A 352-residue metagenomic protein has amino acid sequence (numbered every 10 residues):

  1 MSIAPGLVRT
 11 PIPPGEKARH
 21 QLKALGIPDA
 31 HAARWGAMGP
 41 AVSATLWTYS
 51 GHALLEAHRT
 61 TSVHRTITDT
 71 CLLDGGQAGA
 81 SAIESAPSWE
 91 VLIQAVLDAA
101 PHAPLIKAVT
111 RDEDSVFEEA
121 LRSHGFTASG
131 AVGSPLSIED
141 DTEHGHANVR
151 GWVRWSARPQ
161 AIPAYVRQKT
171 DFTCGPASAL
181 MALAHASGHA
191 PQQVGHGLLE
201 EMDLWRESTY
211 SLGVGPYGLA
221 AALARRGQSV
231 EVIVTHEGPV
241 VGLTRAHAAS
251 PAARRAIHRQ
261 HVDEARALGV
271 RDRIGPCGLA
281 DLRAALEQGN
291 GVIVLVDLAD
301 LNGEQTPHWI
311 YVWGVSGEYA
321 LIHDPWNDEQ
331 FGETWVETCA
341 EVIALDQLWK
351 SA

Functional and structural regions predicted by a protein language model:
M1-G36: Short amphipathic alpha-helix that is part of the acyltransferase structural core
R9, G125-V132, S229-V232: Short secondary-structure junctions
A37-Q94: Conserved donor-binding loop and adjoining core beta-sheet/short helix segment in diverse acyl/aminoacyl transferases
A100-D112: Conserved GNAT acetyl-CoA-binding A-motif
D112-S134: Conserved active-site alpha-helix within GNAT-family acetyltransferase domains
P135-A157: C-terminal "cap" of GNAT-fold acetyltransferases
V149-I233: Active-site nucleophile-adjacent alpha helix/oxyanion-hole segment immediately C-terminal to the catalytic cysteine
W205-P307, W313-S316, A320-A352: Conserved active-site-adjacent core of cysteine acyl-enzyme catalytic domains
